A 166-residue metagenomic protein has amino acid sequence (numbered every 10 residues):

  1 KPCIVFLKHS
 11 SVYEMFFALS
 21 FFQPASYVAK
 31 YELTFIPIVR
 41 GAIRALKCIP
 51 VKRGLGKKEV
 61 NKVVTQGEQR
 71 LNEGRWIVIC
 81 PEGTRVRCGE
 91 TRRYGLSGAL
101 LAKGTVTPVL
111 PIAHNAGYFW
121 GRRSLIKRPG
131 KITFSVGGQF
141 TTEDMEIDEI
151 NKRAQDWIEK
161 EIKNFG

Functional and structural regions predicted by a protein language model:
K1-P2, R128: A short, glycine/Asx- and small/polar-enriched loop/turn that sits immediately N-terminal to a beta-strand
P2, S11, F17, S26-Y27 (+4 more regions): Generic preference for well-ordered secondary structure
P2-L7, R75-I79: Generic beta-sheet signal
C3-G56: Catalytic core of membrane glycerolipid acyltransferases/transacylases, capturing the structured, soluble-facing
V60-G166: Non-catalytic C-terminal accessory region of glycerolipid acyltransferases and related lyso-lipid remodeling enzymes
